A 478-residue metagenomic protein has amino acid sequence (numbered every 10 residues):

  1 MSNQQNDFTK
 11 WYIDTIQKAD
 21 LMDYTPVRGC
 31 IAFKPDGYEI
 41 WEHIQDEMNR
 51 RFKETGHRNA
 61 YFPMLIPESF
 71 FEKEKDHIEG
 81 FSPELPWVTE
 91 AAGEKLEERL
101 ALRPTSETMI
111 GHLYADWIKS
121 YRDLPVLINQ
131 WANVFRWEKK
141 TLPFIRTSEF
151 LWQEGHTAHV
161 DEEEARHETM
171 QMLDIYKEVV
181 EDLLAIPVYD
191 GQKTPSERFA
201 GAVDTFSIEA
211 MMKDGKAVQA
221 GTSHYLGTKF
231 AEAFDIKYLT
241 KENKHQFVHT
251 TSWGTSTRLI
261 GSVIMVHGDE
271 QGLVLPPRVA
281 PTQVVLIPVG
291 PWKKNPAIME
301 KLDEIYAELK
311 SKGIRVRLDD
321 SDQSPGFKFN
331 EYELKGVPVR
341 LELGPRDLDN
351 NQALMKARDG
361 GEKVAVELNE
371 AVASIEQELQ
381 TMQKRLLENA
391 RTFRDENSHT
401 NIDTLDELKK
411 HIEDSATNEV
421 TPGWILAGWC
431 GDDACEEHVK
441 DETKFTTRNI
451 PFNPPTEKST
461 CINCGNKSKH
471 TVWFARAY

Functional and structural regions predicted by a protein language model:
M1-Y478: NTP/phosphate- and nucleic-acid-binding module
